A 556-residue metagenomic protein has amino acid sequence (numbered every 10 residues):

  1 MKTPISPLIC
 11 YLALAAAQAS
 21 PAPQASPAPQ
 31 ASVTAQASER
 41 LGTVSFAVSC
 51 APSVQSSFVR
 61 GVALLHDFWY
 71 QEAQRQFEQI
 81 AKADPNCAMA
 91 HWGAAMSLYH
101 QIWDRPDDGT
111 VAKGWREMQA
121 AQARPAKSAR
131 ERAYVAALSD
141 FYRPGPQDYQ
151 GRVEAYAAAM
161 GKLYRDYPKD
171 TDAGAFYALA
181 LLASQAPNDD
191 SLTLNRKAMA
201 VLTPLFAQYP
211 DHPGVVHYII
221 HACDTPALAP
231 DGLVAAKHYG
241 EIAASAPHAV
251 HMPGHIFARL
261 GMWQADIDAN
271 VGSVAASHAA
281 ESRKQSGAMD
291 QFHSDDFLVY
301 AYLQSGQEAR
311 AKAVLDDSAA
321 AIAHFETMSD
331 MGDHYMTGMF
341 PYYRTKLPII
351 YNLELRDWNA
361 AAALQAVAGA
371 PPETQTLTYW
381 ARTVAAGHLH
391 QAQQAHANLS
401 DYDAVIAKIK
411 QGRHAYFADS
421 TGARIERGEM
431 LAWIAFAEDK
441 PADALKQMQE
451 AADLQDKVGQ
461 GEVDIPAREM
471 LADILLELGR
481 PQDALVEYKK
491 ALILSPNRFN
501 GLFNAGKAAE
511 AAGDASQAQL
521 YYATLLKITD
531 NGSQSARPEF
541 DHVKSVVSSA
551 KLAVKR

Functional and structural regions predicted by a protein language model:
A51-P52, P85, A90-W92, K127-S128 (+13 more regions): Residue signature of alpha-solenoid helical repeat architecture, marking inter-repeat boundaries and helix-start
S57, H91, L98, A133 (+13 more regions): TPR repeat positional signature
K82, Y164-D166, F206-Q208, H238-S245 (+8 more regions): Solenoid-like repeat scaffolds
A88, A95, Y99, T110-Q122 (+6 more regions): TPR/TPR-like (Sel1-like) alpha-helical repeat modules
